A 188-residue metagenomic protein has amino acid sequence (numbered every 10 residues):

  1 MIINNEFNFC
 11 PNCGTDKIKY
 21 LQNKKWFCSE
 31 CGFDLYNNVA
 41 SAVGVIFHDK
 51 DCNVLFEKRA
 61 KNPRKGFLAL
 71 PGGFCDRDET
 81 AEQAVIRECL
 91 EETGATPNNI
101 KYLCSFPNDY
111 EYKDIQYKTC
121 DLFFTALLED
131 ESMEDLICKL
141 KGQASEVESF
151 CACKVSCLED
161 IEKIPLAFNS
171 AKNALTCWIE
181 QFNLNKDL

Functional and structural regions predicted by a protein language model:
I2-V45, K50: Acidic, metal-coordinating catalytic segment for phosphate/diphosphate chemistry, firing primarily on the Nudix
N12, F27, L55, A69 (+1 more regions): Conserved beta-strand segments that form the floor/walls of ligand-binding pockets within enzyme and binding domains
N23, N38-A42, P63-K65, L70 (+1 more regions): Short connector loops at helix/strand junctions that flank enzyme active sites, especially segments positioning acidic
G44, L55-K58, C138-K139: Beta-strand scaffold of nucleotide-dependent catalytic cores
F47-H48, F56, A126, A152: Conserved hydrophobic "DFG−1" position in protein kinase catalytic cores
D49-E91: Conserved Nudix-box catalytic region and its N-terminal flanking loop in Nudix hydrolases and closely related
C75-K101, F106-F168, K186: Unchanged
N169-L188: Charged phosphate-binding loop/patch that engages nucleotide di/tri-phosphates or the phosphate backbone of nucleic
